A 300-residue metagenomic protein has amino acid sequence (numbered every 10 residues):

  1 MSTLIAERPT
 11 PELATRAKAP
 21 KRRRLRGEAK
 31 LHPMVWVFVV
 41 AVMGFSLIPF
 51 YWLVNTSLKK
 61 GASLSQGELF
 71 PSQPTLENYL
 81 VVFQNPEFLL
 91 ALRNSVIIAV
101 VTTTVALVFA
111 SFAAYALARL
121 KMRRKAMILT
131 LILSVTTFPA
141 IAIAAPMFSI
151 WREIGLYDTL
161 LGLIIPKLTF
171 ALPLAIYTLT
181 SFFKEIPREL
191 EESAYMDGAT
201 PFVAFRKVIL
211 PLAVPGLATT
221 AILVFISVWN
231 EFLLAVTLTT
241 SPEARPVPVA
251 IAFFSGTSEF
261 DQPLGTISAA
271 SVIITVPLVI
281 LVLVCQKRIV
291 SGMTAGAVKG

Functional and structural regions predicted by a protein language model:
M1-A19: Short, intrinsically disordered terminal tails adjacent to the first/last structured region
M1-S2, R22, T104, V228: Intrinsically disordered, low-complexity regions
A14-K21, M127, N230: Intrinsically disordered low-complexity regions specifically enriched for long asparagine
K21-M34: N-terminal export and membrane-targeting signals
L31-G300: A structural signal for multi-pass alpha-helical bundles of membrane permease subunits that mediate small-molecule
